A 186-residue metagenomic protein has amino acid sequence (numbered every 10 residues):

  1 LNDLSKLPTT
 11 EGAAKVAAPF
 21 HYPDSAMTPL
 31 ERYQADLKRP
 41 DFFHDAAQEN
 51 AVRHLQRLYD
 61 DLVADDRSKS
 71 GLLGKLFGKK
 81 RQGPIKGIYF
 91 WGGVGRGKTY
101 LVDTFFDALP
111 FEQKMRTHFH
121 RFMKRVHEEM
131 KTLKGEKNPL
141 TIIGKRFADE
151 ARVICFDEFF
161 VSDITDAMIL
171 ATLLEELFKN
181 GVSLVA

Functional and structural regions predicted by a protein language model:
F43-K75: N-terminal pre-Walker A segment at the start of P-loop NTPase domains
S70-I88, R152: Pre-Walker A (Motif I) flank of P-loop NTPase domains
Y89-G93: Residues at the beta-strand->loop junction immediately N-terminal to the Walker
K98: Conserved lysine of the Walker
L101: Hydrophobic positions on the alpha1 helix immediately C-terminal to the Walker A/P-loop
T117-A151: Short glycine-rich substrate-engagement loop in P-loop NTPases that contacts/grips substrate
E158: Walker B catalytic acidic pair
S162-A186: Replace "adjacent to P-loop NTPase cores in ATP/GTP-dependent enzymes" with "adjacent to NTP-binding cores
